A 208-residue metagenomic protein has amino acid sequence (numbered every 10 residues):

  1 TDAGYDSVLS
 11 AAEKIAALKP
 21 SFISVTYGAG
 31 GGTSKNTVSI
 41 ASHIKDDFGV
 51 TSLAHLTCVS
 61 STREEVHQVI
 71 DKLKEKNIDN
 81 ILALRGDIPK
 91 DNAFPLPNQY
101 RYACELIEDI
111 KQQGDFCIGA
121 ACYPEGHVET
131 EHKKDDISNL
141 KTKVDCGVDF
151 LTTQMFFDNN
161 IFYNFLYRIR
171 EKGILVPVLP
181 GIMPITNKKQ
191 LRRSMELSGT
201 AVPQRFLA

Functional and structural regions predicted by a protein language model:
T1, S21-V25, S52-L56, I81-A83 (+4 more regions): Hydrophobic faces of well-ordered beta-strands that scaffold small-molecule active sites in alpha/beta enzyme cores
T1, Y27-G31, C58-S60, R85-P89 (+3 more regions): Active-site-proximal loop/turn and secondary-structure-junction residues that shape catalytic pockets, frequently
T1-S7, S52-E64, G119-D135, A208: Active-site mouth loops of central-metabolism enzymes
T1-V25: Conserved N-terminal beta1-alpha1 strand-loop-helix module at the mouth
G4-D6, G31-H43, T62-Q68, D87-I110 (+2 more regions): Active-site-adjacent beta->alpha loops and helix N-cap segments on the catalytic face of soluble alpha/beta enzymes
P97-Y123, G173-A208: Active-site pocket-lining/capping segments in soluble small-molecule metabolic enzymes
